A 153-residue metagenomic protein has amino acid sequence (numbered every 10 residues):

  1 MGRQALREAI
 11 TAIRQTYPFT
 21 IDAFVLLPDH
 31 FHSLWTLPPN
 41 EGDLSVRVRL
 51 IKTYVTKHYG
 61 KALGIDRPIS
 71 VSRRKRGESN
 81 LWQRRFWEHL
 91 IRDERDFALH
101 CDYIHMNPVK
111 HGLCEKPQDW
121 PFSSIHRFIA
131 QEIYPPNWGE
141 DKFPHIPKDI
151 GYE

Functional and structural regions predicted by a protein language model:
M1-E153: Short catalytic/metal-binding and nucleic-acid-binding patches
